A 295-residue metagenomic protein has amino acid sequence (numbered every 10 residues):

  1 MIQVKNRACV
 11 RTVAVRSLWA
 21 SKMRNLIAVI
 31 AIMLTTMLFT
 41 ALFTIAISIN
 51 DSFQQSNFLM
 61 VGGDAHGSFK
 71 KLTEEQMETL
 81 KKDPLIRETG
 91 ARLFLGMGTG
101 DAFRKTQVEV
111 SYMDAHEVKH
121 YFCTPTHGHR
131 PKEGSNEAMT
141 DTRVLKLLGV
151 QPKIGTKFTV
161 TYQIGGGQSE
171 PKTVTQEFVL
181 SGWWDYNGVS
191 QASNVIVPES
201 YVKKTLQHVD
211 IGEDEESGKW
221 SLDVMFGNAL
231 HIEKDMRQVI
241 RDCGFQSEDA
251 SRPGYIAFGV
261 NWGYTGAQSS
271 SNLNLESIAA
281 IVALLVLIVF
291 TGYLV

Functional and structural regions predicted by a protein language model:
M1-M37: N-terminal Sec/SRP start-transfer signal
K5-V13, T44, T175, H231 (+1 more regions): Charged, alpha-helix-enriched surfaces in structured cytosolic catalytic cores of large nucleotide-utilizing machines
A14, L18, M37, A41 (+2 more regions): Juxtamembrane interface helices immediately C-terminal to a transmembrane segment
S21-N25, N272-V282: Loop-to-transmembrane-helix entry motif
I27, F39-I47, V282-V295: A hydrophobic alpha-helix feature that marks transmembrane segments and, especially, their cytosolic C-terminal ends
I47-G263: Basic-flanked hydrophobic alpha-helices used for secretion and membrane insertion
P152, K157, L273, T291-V295: Secondary-structure-rich domain cores
G259-S277: Transmembrane helix-boundary elements of multi-pass transport/secretion proteins, especially ABC-type permease modules
